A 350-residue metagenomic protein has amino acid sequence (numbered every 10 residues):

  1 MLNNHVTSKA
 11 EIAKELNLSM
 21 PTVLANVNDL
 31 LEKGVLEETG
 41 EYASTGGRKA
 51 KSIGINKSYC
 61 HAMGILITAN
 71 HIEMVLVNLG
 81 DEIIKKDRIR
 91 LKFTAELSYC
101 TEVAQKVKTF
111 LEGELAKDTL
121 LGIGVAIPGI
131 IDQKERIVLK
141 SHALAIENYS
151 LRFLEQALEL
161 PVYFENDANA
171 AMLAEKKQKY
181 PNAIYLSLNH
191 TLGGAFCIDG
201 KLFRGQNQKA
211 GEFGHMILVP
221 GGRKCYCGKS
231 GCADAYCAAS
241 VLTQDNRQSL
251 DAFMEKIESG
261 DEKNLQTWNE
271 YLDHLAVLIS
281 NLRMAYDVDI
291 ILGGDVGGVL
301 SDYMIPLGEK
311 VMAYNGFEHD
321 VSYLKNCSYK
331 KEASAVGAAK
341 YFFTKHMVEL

Functional and structural regions predicted by a protein language model:
M1-K49, I53, V348-L350: Nucleotide/phosphate-binding catalytic cleft detector across ATP-hydrolyzing and phosphate-transferring enzymes
L2, Y163-Q178, D302-L350: Glycine-rich phosphate-binding/hydrolytic loop that grips phosphoryl groups
E38-A62, V162-Y185: Conserved phosphate-binding catalytic cores of ATP/NTP-utilizing and phosphoryl-transfer enzymes
G47-K86, Y185-I198: Gly/Thr-rich phosphate-binding beta-strand-loop-beta motif of the actin/hexokinase/Hsp70
I83, I137-V138, L202-F203: Hydrophobic "anchor" residues
K86-R88, R152-F153, E159-E262: Glycine/GP-enriched mid-protein hinge/lid loop-to-helix segment characteristic of carbohydrate kinases
D87-N182, D302-Y314: Glycine-rich phosphate-binding loop and adjoining helix at the ATP-binding site of ATP-dependent phosphoryl-transfer
S98-L115, A233-Y236, T243-Y303, N326-S334: Adenine-nucleotide phosphate-binding core of ATP-dependent small-molecule kinases
